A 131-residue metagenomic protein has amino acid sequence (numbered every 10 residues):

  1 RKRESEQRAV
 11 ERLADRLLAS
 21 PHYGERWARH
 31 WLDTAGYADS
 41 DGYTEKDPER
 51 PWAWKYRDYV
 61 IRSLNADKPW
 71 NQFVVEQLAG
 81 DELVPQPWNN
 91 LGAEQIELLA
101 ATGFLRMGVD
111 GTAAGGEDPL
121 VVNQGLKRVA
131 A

Functional and structural regions predicted by a protein language model:
R1-A131: Short, structured secondary-structure elements that scaffold catalytic or ligand/cofactor-binding regions
